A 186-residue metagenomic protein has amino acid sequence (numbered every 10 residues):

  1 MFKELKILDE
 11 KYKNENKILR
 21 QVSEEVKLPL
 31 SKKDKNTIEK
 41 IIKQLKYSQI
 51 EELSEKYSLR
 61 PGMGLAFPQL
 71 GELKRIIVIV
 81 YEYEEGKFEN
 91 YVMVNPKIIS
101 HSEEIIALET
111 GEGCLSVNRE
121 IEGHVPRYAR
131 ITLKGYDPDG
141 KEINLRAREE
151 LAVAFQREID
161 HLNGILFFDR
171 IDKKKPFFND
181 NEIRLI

Functional and structural regions predicted by a protein language model:
M1-I186: Positively charged
